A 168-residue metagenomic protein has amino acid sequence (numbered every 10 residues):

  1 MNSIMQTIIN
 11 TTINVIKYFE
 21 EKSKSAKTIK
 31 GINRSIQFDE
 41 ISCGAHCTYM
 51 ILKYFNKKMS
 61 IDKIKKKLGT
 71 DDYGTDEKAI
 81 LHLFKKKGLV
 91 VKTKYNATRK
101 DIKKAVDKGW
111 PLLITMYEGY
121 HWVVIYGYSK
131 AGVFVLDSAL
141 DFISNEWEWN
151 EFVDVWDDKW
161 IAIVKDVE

Functional and structural regions predicted by a protein language model:
I4-K24, L68-Y73, K85, V106-P111 (+1 more regions): Noncatalytic regulatory segments and standalone regulatory/sensor domains
I9-T93, W110: Cysteine-nucleophile protease catalytic domains, especially the papain-like/related folds used in DUB/UBL proteases
K53, V124, N145: Short acidic, gly/pro-rich beta-turn/loop elements at beta-sheet edges and active-site/ligand-binding grooves
M59, T75, A97, S144-W147: Short coil/turn linker and secondary-structure boundary residues
L81-Y126: ...with weaker cross-activation on analogous glycine-rich loops/strands in unrelated enzymes
